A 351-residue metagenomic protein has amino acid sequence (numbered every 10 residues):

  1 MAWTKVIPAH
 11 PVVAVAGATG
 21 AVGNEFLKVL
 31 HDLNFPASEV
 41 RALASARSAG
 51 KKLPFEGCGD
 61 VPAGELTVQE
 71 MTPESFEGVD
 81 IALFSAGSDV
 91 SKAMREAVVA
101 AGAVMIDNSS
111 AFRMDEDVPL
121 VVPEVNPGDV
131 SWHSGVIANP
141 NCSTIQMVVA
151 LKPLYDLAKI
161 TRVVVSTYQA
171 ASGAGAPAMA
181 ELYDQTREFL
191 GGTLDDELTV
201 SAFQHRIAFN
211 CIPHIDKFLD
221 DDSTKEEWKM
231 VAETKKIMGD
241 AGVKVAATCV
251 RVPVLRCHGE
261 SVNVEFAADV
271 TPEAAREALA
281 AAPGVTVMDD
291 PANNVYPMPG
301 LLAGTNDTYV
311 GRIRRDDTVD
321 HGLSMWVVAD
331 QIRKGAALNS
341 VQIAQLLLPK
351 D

Functional and structural regions predicted by a protein language model:
M1-I207, G242-K244, A268, P272 (+7 more regions): N-terminal Rossmann-like NAD(P) cofactor-binding subdomain of oxidoreductases, focused on the glycine-rich
H133-A138, N210-D221, M325-V327: Helix-loop-beta segment of a Rossmann-like dinucleotide-binding subdomain
A202-L255: Oxyanion-binding "anion nests"
R251-P253, A329-K334: Glycine-rich phosphate/pyrophosphate-binding beta-alpha loops
R256-S261: Conserved glycine-rich beta-strand-loop-beta hairpin in the small C-terminal domain of fold type I
N263-E265: Short hydrophobic/aromatic beta-strand micro-patches that form the beta-sheet surface supporting nucleotide- or nucleic
A274, L279-D289: A common structural junction motif
T286-R312: A glycine-rich dinucleotide-binding beta-alpha-beta segment and adjacent secondary-structure elements that constitute
